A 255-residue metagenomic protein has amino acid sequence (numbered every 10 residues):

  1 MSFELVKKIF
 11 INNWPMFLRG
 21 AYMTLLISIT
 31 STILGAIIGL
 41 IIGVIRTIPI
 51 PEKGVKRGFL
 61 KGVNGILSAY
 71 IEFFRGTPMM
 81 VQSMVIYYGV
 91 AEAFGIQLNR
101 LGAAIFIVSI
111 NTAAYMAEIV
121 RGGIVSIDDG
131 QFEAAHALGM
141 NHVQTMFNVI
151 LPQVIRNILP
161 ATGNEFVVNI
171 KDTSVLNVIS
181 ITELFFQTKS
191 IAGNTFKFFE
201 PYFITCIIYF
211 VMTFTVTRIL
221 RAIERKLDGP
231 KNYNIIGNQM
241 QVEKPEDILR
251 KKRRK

Functional and structural regions predicted by a protein language model:
M1-K255: Transmembrane alpha-helices and adjacent helix-loop boundaries
